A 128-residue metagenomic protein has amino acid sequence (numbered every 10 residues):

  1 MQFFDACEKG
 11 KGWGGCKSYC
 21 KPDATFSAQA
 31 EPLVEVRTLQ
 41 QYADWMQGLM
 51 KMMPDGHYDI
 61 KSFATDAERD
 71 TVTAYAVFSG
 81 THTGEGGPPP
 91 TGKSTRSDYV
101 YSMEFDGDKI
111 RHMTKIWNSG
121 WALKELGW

Functional and structural regions predicted by a protein language model:
M1-W128: C-terminal and inter-domain tail/linker signature
